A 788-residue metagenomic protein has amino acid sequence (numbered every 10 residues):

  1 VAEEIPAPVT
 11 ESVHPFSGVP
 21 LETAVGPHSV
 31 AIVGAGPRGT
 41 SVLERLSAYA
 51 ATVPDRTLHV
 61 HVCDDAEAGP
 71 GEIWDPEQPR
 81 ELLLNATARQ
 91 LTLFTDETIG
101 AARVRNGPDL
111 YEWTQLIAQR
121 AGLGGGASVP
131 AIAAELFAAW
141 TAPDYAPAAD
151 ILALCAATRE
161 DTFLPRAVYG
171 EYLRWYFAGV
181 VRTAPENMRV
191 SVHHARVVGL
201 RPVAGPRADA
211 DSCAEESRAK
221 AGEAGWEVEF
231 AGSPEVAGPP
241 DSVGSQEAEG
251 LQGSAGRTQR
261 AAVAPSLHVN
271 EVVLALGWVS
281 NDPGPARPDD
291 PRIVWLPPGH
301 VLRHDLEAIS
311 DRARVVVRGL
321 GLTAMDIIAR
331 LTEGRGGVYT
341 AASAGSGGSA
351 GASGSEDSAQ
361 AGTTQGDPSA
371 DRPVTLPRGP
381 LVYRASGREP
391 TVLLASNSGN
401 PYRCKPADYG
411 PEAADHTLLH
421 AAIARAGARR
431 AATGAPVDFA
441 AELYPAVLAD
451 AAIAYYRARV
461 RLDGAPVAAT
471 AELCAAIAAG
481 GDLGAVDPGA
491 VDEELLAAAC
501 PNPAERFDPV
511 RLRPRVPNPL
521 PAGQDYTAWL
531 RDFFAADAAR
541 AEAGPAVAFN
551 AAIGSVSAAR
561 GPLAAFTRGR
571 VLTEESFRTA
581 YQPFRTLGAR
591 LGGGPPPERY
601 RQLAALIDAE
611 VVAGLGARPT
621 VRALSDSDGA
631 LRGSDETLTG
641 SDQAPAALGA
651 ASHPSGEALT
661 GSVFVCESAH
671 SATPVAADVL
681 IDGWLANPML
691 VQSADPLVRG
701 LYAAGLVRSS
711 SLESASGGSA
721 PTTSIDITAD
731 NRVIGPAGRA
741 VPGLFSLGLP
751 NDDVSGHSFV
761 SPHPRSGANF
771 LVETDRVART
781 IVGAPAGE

Functional and structural regions predicted by a protein language model:
A2-P79, A86, C155-R207, C213-E235 (+3 more regions): Flavin (primarily FAD) cofactor-binding/catalytic cores of flavoenzymes
A68-I151: Redox-cofactor-proximal catalytic regions of oxidoreductases
V236-S254, S346-S355: Collagen-like Gly-X-Y triplet repeats in extracellular proteins
